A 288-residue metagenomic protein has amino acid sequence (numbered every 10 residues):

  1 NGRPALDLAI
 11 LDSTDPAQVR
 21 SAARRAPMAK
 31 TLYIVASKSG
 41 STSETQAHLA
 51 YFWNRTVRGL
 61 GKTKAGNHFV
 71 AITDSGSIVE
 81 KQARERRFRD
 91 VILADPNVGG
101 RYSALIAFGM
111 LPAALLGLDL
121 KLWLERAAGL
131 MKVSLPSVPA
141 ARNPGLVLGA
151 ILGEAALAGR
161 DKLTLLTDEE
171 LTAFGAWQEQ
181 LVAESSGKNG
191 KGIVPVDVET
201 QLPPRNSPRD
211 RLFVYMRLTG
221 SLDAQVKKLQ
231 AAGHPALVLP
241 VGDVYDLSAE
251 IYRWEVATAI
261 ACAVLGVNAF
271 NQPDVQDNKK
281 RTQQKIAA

Functional and structural regions predicted by a protein language model:
G2-L32, S41, H48, D197-Q201: Glycine-rich oxoanion-binding loops at beta->alpha junctions
P4, R86-R87, A232: Short, structured coil segments at secondary-structure junctions
L11, S37-K38, I92-N97, L239-G242: Short beta->alpha connector loops at strand-helix junctions that form conserved, small/polar/Pro-enriched
V19, V35, T42-T56, F69-A71 (+1 more regions): Extended, hydrophobic alpha-helical segments in both membrane/secreted and soluble proteins
K38-T42, S75, L218-T219: Short glycine-rich anion-binding loops that position phosphate/pyrophosphate groups of nucleotides and phosphorylated
H48-L60, Q225-A236: A short, gly/pro- and small-residue-rich
R55-V214, R253-A288: Active-site phosphate/pyrophosphate-binding segments
G190-L202, R211-S248: Structured mid-domain segments that build the active-site/substrate or prosthetic-cofactor binding neighborhood
